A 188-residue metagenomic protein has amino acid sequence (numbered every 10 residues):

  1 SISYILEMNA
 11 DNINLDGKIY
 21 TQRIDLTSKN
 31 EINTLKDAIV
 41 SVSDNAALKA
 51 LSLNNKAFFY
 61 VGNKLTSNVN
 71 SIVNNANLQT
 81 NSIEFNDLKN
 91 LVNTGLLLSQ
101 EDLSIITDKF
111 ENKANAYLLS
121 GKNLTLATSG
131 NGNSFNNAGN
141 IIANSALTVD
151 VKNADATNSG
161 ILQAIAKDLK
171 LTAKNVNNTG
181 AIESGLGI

Functional and structural regions predicted by a protein language model:
S1, N14-Y20, T34-S41, N54-Y60 (+6 more regions): Short, T/G/N/S-enriched strand-turn elements that build extracellular solenoid repeat scaffolds
I2-D11, Q22-N30, V42-L51, G62-N70 (+6 more regions): Surface-exposed loop/turn motifs in large extracellular/passenger domains
